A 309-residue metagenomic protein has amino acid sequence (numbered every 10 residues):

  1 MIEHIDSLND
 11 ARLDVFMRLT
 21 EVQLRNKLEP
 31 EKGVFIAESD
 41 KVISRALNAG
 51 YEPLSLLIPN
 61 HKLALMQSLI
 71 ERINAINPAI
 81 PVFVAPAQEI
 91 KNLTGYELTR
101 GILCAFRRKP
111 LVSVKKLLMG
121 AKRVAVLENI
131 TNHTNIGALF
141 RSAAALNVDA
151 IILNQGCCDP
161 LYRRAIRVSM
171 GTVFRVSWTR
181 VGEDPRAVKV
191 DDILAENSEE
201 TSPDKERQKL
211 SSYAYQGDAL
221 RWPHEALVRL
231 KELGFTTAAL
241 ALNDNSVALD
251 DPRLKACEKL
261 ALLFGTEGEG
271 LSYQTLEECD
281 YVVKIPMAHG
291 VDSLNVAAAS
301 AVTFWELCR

Functional and structural regions predicted by a protein language model:
M1-H61: Boundary-proximal intrinsically disordered activation/regulatory segments immediately upstream of a helical core
I5, F35, E128-N129, N154-Q155 (+4 more regions): Glycine- and other small-residue-rich loops at beta-strand/loop junctions that grip anionic moieties
L65-I76, T275: Short, aromatic/basic amphipathic alpha-helical patches
P78-P86: A glycine-rich helix N-cap at a beta->alpha junction
G101-C104, A144-L146, P160-V173, Y273-R309: Structured adenosyl-cofactor binding patch, chiefly the S-adenosyl-L-methionine
P110-N245: RNA substrate-binding interface of SAM-dependent RNA methyltransferases
A238-A288: Active-site/ligand-binding-proximal alpha/beta "capping" segment
